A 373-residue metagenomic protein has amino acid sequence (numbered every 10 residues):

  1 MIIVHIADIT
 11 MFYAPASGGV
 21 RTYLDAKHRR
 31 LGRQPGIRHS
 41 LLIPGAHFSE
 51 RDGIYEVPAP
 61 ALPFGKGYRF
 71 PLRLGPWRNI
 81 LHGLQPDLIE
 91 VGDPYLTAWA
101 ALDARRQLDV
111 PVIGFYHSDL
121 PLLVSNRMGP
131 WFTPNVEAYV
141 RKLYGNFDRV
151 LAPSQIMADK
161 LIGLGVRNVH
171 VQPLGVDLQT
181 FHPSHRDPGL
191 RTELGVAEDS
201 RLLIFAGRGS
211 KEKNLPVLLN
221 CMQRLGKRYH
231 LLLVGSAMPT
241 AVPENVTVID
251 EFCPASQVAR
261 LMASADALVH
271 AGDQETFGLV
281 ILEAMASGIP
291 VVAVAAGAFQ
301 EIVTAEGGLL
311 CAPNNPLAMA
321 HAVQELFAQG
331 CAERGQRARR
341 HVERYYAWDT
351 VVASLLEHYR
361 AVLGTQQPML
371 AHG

Functional and structural regions predicted by a protein language model:
P111, L122-K142: Nucleotide-sugar donor phosphate/pyrophosphate-binding loop at the beta->alpha transition of glycosyltransferases
E137-R186: Donor nucleotide-sugar binding/catalytic pocket of nucleotide-sugar-dependent glycosyltransferases
Y144, R260-A265: Short alpha-helical donor nucleotide-sugar binding micro-motif in glycosyltransferases
V196-K213, L219-Q223: Conserved donor-binding/catalytic core segment of Leloir-type glycosyltransferases
G235-A259, A267: Nucleotide-activated donor-binding/catalytic signature segment of Leloir-type glycosyltransferases, i.e., the conserved
E251, A305, L309-P316, E325-G330: Conserved acidic donor-binding segment of nucleotide-sugar-dependent glycosyltransferases
D273: Aromatic "clamp/platform" in nucleotide-sugar-dependent glycosyltransferases that forms part of the donor/acceptor
I281, P290-A293: Short hydrophobic beta-strand element within catalytic cores of glycosyltransferases and related nucleotide-activated
